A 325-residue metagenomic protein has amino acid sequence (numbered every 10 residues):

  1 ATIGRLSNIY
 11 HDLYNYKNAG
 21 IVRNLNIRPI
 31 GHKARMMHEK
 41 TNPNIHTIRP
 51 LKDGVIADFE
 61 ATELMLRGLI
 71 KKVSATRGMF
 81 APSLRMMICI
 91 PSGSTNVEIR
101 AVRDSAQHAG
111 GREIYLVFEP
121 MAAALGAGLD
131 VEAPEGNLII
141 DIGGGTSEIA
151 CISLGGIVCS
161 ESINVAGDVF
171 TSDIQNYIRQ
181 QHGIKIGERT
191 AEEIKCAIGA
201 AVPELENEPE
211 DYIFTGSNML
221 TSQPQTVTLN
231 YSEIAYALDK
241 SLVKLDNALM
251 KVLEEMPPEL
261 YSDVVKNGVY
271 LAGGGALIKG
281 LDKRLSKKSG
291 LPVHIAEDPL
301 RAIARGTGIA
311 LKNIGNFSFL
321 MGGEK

Functional and structural regions predicted by a protein language model:
T2-I142, C151-V269, A276-K325: Nucleotide/phosphate-binding catalytic cleft detector across ATP-hydrolyzing and phosphate-transferring enzymes
S147-I149: Positively charged, low-complexity, intrinsically disordered RNA-binding extensions
